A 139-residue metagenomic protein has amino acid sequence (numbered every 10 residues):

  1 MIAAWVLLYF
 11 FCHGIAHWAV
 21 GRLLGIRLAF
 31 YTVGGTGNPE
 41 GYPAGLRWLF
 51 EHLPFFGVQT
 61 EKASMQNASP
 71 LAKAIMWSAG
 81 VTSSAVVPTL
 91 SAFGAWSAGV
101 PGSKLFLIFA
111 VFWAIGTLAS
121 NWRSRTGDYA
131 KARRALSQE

Functional and structural regions predicted by a protein language model:
M1-E139: Hydrophobic transmembrane alpha-helices and their immediate loop junctions in multi-pass integral membrane proteins
